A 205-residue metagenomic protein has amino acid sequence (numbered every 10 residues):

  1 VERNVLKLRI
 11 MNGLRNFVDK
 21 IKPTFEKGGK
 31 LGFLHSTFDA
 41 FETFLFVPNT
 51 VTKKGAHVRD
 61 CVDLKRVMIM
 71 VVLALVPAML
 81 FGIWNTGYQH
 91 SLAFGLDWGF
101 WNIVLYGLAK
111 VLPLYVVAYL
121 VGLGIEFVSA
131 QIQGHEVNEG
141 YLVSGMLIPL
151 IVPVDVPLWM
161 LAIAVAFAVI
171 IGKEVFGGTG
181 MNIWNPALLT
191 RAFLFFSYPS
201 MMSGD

Functional and structural regions predicted by a protein language model:
R9-Y115, Y119: N-terminal signal-anchor module of multipass membrane proteins
T52-V58, G122-Q133, I170-G180: C-terminal ends of transmembrane helices
V62-D63, A109-V111, F127-V137, P153-V156: Short, amphipathic, aromatic/basic-enriched membrane-interface segments that mark the entry/exit of transmembrane
I69-L73, Y115-Y119, H135-S144, L161-A166: Short hydrophobic alpha-helical membrane-embedded segments
V121-E126, Y141-L150, V165-G172: Hydrophobic, membrane-inserted alpha-helices
G134-V143, L158, T179-L188: Short, non-helical or kinked segments that cap or interrupt transmembrane helices
W159-F176, I183-N185: Alpha-helical transmembrane segments within multi-pass membrane transporters and channels
G180-D205: Long hydrophobic alpha-helical segments that form multi-pass transmembrane helix bundles in integral membrane proteins
